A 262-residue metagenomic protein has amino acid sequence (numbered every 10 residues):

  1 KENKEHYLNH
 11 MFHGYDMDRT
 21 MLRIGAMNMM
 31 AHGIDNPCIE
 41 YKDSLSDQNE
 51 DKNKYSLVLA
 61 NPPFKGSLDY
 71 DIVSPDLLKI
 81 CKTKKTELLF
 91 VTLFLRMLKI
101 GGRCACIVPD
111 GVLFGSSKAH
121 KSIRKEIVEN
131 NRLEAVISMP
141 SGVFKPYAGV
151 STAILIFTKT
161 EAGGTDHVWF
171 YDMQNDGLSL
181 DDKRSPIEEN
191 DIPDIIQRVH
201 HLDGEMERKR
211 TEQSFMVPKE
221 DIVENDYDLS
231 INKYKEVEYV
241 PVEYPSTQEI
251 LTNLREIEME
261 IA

Functional and structural regions predicted by a protein language model:
K1, G25, V58: Conserved hydrophobic/aromatic pocket- or pore-lining residues that grip, position, or stack substrates in active sites
K1-Y7: Conserved SAM-binding loop of SAM-dependent methyltransferases across substrates and taxa, primarily the Class I
N9-M11, R103: Residues at the starts of beta-strands that form the adenosine-phosphate
F12-D16: Conserved SAM-binding motif I beta-strand of class I
M17-N53: S-adenosyl-L-methionine
S46-A262: A conserved structural/catalytic subdomain of Rossmann-like adenosyl-cofactor enzymes
